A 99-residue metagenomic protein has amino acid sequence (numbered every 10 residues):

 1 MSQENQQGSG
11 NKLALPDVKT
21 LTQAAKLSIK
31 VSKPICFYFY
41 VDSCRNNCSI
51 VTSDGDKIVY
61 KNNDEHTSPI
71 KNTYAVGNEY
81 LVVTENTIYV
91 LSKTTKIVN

Functional and structural regions predicted by a protein language model:
M1-E79, E85-T87, S92-N99: N-terminal non-globular leader segments, chiefly Sec-dependent signal peptides
